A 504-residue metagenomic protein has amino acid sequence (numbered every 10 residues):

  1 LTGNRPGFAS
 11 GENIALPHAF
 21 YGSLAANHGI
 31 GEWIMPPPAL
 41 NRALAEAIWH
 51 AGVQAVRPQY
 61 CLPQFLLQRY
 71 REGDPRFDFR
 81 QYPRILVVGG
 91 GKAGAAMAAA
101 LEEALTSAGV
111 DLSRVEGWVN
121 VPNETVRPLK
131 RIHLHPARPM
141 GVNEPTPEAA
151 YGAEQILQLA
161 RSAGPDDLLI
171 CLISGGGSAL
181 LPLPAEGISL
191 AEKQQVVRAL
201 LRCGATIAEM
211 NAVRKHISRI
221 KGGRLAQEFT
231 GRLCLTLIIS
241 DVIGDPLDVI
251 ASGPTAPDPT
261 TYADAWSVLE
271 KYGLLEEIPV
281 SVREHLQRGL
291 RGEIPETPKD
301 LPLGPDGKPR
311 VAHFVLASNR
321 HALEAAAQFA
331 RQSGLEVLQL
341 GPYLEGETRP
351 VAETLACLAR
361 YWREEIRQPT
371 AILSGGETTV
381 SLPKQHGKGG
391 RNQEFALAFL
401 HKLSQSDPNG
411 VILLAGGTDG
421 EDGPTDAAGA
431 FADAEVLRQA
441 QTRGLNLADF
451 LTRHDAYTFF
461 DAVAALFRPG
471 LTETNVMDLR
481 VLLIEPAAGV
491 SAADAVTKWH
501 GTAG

Functional and structural regions predicted by a protein language model:
A9, A19-G22: Short hydrophobic alpha-helical segments enriched in small aliphatic residues
G29-L86, A95-A108, L112, N143-P165 (+6 more regions): N-terminal glycine-/serine-/threonine-rich phosphate-binding loop
A100-D111, R131-L134, P184-Q195, F229-G231 (+3 more regions): A glycine- and small-aliphatic-rich helix-loop capping segment at beta-alpha/alpha-beta transitions that lines
V119-P165, A208, V213-R214: Glycine-rich oxoanion-binding loops at beta->alpha junctions
L168-L169, G177-A251, P259-V268, T425-A427 (+2 more regions): Conserved phosphate- and dinucleotide-binding cores of soluble alpha/beta proteins, encompassing both enzyme active
I188-T206, D258-G273, Q385-L413, G501: Gly/Ser/Thr-rich active-site loops/lids in small-molecule metabolic enzymes that frequently grip phosphoryl groups
R214, R232-L235, P257-T354: Accessory alpha-helical/coil subdomains and C-terminal extensions that flank or cap enzyme catalytic cores
A398-G504: Internal helix-turn-beta structural module
